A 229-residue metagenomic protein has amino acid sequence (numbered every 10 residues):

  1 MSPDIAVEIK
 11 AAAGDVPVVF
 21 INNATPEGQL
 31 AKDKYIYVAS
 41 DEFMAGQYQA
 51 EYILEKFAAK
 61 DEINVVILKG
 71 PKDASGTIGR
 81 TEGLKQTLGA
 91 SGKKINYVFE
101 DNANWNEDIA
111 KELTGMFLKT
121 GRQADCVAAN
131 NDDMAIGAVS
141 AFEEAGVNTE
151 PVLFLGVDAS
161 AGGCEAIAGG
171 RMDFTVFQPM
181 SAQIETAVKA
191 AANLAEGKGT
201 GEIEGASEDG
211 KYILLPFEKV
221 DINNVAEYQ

Functional and structural regions predicted by a protein language model:
M1-D4, A24-G28, F43, A59 (+5 more regions): Solvent-exposed loop/turn segments at secondary-structure junctions within structured extracellular/periplasmic domains
M1-G14, V18, L84, N102-E165: Hydrophobic alpha-helical
V7-M44, N64, S160-A168, M172-D173: Flexible loop/hinge segments that line or gate small-molecule binding clefts
P17-N22, Y37, N64-K69, V98-F99 (+3 more regions): Structural recognition of the beta-strand scaffold that forms the well-ordered cores of secreted hydrolase catalytic
I36-I63, A110-K111, A159-G163, P179-T200: Hydrophobic alpha-helical segments within soluble ligand-binding/sensing domains
A45-Q49, S75-I95, I109, L113 (+2 more regions): Short, solvent-exposed amphipathic alpha-helices that sit in or adjacent to ligand/effector-binding or catalytic
N64-I67, L88-E107: Short beta-strand elements in bilobed, periplasmic/extracellular small-molecule ligand-binding domains
L68-K72, G76, A182-Q229: Hinge/cleft segment of the Venus flytrap/periplasmic-binding protein
